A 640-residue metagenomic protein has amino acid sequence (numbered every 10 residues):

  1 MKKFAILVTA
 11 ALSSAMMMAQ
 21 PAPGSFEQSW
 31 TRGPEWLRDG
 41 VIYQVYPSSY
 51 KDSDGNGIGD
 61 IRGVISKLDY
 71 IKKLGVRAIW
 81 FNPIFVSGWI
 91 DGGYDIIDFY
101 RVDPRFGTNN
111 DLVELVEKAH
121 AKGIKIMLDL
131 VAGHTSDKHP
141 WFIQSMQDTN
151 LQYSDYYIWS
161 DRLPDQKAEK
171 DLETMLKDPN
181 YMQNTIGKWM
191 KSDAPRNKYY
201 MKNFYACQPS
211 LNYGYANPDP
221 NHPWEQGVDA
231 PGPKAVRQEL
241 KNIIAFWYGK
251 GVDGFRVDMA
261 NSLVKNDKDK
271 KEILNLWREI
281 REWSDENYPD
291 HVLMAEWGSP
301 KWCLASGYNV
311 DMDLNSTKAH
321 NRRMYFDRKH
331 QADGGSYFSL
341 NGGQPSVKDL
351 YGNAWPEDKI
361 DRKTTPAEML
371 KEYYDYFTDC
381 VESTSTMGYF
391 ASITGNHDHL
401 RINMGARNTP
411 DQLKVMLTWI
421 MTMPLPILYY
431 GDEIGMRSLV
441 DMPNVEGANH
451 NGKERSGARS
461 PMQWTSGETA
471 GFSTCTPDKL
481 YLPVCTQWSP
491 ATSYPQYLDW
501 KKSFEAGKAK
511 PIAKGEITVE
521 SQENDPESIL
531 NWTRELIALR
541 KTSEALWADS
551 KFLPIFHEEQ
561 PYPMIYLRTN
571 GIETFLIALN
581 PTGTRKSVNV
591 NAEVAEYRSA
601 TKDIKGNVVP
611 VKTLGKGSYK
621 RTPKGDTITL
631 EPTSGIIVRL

Functional and structural regions predicted by a protein language model:
M1-F4: Positively charged n-region of N-terminal signal peptides that target proteins for export
Q20-Q238, G249, R256, A260-N309 (+1 more regions): Acidic/aromatic-lined carbohydrate-recognition and catalytic surfaces of CAZymes acting on diverse glycans
P23, E27, L37, G307 (+6 more regions): Loop/helix patches that line or flank the sugar-binding groove of alpha-linked glycan CAZymes
D137-D178, W277, R281-P461, S466-T469: Conserved alpha/beta catalytic core and glycan-binding cleft of carbohydrate-active enzymes
T582-R598: Surface-exposed beta-strand/loop patches in extracellular or lumenal glycoproteins
K605-G625: Solvent-exposed beta-strand/loop surfaces of large extracellular or lumenal domains
R621-L640: C-terminal beta-strand-rich structural cap/linker in extracellular carbohydrate-active enzymes
